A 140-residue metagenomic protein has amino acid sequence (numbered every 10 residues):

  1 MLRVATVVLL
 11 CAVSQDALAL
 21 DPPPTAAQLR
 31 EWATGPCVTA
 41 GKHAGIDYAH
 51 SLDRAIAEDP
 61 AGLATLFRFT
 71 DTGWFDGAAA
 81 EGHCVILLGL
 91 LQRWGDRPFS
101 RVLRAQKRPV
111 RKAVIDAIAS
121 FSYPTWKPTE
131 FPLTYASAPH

Functional and structural regions predicted by a protein language model:
A5-V7, A17-L18: Cleavable N-terminal signal peptides
L20-G77: N-terminal secretory signal peptides
G62-T65, F69, F75-H140: Extended alpha-helical scaffolding segments
